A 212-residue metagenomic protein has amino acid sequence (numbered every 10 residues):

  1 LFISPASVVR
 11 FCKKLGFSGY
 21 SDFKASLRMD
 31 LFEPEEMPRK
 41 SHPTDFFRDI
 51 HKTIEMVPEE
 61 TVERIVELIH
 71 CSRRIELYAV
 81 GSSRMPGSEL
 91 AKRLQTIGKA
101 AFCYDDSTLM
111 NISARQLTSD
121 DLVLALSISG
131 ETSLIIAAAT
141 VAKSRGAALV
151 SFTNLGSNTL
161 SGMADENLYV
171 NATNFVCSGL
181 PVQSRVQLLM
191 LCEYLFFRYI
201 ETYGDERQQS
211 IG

Functional and structural regions predicted by a protein language model:
F2-R64: HTH-adjacent hinge/linker in prokaryotic transcriptional regulators
P58-T61, K143, R207: Residue-level recognition of alpha-helical structural elements
H70-M190, Y194-G204: Glycine-rich phosphate-binding loops that contact phosphosugars or nucleotide phosphates
T202-G212: A short, charged, Gly/Pro-tolerant segment at domain boundaries
